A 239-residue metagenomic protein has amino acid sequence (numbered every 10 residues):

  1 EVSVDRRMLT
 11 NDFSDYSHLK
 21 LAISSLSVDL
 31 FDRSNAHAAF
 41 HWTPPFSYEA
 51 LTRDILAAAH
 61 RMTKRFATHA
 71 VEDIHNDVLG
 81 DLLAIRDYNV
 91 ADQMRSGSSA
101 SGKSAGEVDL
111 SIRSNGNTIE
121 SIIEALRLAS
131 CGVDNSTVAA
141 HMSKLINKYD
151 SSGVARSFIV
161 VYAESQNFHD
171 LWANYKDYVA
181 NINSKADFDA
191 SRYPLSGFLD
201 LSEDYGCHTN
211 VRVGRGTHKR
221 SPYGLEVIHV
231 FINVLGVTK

Functional and structural regions predicted by a protein language model:
V2-I74: Interdomain/boundary linker segments immediately adjacent to catalytic/signaling cores
E72, N76, H141-M142: Short, highly selective alpha-helical patches that border small-molecule cofactor pockets in redox/cofactor-processing
G80-N89: Short helix-loop-beta junction
A84-I85, I112-N115, I146-S151: Short, surface-exposed basic-aromatic patches at helix termini and helix-loop junctions that form
N89-N117: Active-site metal-binding core of divalent-cation-utilizing nuclease and nuclease-like domains
L110-I112, I119-A129, L145: Conserved catalytic cores of phosphodiester-cleaving nucleases, focusing on short active-site segments
R127-N183: Catalytic cores of nucleic-acid endonucleases
V161-K239: Domain-level recognition of nuclease-like catalytic cores that cleave nucleotide substrates
